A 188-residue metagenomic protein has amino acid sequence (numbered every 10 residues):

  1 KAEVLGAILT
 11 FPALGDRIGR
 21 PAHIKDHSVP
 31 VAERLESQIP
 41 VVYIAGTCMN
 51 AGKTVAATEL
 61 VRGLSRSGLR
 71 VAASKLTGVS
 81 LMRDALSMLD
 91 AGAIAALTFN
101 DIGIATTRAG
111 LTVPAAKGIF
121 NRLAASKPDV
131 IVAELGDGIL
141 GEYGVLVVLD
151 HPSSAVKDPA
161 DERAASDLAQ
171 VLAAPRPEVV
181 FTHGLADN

Functional and structural regions predicted by a protein language model:
K1-V41: Extreme N-terminal, non-catalytic leader segments that precede Walker-type/kinase nucleotide-binding cores
F11, V31, A51, G103-T106: A broad, structure-centric signal for solvent-exposed, well-ordered loop/edge residues that line or flank functional
K25-V79: Walker A (P-loop) phosphate-binding motif
S37-Q38, K127, R176: Residue-level preference for short coil/turn positions at secondary-structure junctions
S65-L172, G184-D187: ATP-dependent carboxylate-amine ligase catalytic core
E178-V180: Short active-site oxyanion
